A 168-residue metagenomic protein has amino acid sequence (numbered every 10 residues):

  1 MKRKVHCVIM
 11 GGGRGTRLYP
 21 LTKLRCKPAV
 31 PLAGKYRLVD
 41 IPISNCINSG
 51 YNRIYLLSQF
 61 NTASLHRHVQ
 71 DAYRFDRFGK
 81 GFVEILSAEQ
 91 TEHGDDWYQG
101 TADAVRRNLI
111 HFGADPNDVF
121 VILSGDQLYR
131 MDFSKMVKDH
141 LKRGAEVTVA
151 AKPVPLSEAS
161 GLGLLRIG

Functional and structural regions predicted by a protein language model:
M1-G168: Unchanged
